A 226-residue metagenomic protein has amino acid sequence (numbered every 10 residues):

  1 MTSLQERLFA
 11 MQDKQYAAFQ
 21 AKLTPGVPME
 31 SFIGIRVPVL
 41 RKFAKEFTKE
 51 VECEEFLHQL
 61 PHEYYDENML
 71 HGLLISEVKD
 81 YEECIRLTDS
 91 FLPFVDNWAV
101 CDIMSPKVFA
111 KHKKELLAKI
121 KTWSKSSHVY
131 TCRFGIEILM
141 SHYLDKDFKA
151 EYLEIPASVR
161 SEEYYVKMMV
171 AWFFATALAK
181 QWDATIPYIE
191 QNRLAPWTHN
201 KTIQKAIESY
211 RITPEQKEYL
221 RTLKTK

Functional and structural regions predicted by a protein language model:
M1-K226: Alpha-helical scaffold domains
